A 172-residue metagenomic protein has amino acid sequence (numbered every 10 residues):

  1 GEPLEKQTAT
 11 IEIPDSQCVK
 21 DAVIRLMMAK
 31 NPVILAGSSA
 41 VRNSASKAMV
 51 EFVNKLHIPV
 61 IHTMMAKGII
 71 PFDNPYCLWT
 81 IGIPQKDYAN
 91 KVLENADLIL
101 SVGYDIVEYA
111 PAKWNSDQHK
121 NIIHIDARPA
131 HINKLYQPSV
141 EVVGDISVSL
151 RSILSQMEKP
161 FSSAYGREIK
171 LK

Functional and structural regions predicted by a protein language model:
G1-P75, L154, I169-K172: Cofactor-pocket helix-loop regions in the catalytic cores of large enzyme subunits
E2, I24, A29, Q118-K172: Phosphate/pyrophosphate-binding active-site segments
E2-E5, E12, E51, D87 (+5 more regions): Glutamate identity and glutamate-enriched acidic tracts
T8-P14, I58-I61, P84-Y88, H124-A127 (+2 more regions): Glycine-rich loops and low-complexity Gly/Arg-rich segments that provide flexible linkers or classic glycine-based
A9-I13, F72-Q85, L135-V148: Short beta-strand elements at the ligand-binding edges of bilobed clamshell
P14-V19, T63-G68, N90-N95, P129-L135 (+1 more regions): Short C-terminal domain-edge/linker segments immediately following a structured domain
S38-I123: Glycine-rich, anion-gripping cofactor-binding loops and their flanking helix/strand elements in enzyme active sites
